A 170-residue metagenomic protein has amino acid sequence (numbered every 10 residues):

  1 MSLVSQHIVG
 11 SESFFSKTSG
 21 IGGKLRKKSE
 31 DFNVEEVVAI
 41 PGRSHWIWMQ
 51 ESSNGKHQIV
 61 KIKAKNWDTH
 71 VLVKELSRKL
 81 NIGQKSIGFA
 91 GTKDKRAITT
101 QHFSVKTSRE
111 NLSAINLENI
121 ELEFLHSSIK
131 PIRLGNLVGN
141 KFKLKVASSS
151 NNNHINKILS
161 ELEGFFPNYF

Functional and structural regions predicted by a protein language model:
M1-Q50, H57, K65-N66, K79-L80 (+1 more regions): Extended, charged/glycine-rich binding lobes that contact polyanionic ligands
Q50-S52, V71: Short, isolated positions within intrinsically disordered regulatory regions of eukaryotic proteins
D68-E75: Ser/Thr-Pro-rich, acidic low-complexity intrinsically disordered regions of eukaryotic RNA-binding
